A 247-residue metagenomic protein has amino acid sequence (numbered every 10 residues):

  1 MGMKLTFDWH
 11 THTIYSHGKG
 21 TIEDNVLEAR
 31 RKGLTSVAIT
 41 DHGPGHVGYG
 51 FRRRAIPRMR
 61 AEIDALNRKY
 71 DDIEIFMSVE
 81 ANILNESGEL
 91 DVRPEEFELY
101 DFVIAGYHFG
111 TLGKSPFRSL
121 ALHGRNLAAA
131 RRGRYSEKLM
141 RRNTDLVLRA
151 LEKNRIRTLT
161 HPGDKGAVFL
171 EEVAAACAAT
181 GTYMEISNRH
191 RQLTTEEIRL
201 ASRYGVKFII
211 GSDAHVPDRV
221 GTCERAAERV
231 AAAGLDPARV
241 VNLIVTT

Functional and structural regions predicted by a protein language model:
M1-T13, I22, V92-E95, S115 (+2 more regions): Charged catalytic cores and adjacent phosphate/nucleic-acid-binding surfaces used for phosphate/nucleic-acid chemistry
T11-I14, S36-T40: Ser/Thr-glycine-rich phosphate-binding loops at phosphate-binding pockets of nucleotides, nucleotide cofactors
S16-E23, S87: Glycine-rich anion/phosphate-binding loops
H17-G20, G48-R53, V220-T222: Short, solvent-exposed loop/turn segments at secondary-structure boundaries
E23-A38, A61-D72: Alpha-helical scaffold segments that flank or form the walls of functional sites
V37-I39, V103, L159, M184: Hydrophobic residues within beta-strands of alpha/beta enzymes
H42-G43, E80, H108, R189 (+1 more regions): Short, ordered loop/turn segments at secondary-structure junctions
Y49-A179, A231, L235-R239: Extended substrate/RNA-proximal surfaces in nucleic-acid metabolism proteins
